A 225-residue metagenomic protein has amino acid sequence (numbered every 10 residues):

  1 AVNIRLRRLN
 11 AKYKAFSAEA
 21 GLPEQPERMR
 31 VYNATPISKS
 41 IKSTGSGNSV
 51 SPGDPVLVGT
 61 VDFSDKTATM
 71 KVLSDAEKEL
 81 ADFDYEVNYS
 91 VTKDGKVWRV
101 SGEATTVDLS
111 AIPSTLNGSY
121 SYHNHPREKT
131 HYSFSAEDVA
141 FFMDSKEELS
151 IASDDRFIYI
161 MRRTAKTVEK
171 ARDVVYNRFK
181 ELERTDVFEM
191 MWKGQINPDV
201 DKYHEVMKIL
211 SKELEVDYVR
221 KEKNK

Functional and structural regions predicted by a protein language model:
A1-T35: Hydrophobic, membrane-inserting alpha-helical segments
R5-R8, K12, F16, V174 (+2 more regions): Charge-rich, solvent-exposed alpha-helical interaction surfaces
R30-N117, V187-K225: Glycine-rich short-loop/terminal segments
G95-K146, D154-F157: Short HxH-centered metal-ligating active-site micro-motif
D108-I112, R162-R163, A171-D173: A short, polar/proline- and glycine-enriched secondary-structure boundary/capping micro-motif
K129-H131, E137-D138, M143-D155, I160-E169 (+2 more regions): Catalytic cores of nucleic-acid editing and processing enzymes, centered on the cytidine/adenosine deaminase
A165-D186: Compact, glycine/acidic-enriched structural inserts
